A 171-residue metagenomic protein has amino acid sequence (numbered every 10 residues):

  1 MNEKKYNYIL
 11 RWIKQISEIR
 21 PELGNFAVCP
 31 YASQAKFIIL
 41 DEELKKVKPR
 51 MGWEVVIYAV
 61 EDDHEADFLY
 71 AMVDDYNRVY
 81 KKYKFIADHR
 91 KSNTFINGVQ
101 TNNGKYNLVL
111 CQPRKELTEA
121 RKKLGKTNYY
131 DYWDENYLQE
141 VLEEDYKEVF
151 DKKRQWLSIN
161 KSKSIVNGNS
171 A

Functional and structural regions predicted by a protein language model:
M1-A171: Expand to "…catalyze enediolate/carbanion chemistry for C-C bond making/breaking, isomerization, decarboxylation
